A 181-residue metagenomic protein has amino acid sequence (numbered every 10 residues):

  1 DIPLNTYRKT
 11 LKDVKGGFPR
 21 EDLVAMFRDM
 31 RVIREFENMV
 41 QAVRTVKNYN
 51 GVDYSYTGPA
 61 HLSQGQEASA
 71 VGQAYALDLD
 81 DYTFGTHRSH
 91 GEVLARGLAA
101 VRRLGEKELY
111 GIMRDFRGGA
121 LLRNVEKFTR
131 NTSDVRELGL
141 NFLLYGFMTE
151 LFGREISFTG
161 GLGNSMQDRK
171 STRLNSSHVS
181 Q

Functional and structural regions predicted by a protein language model:
D1-E21: Charged, compositionally biased N-terminal leader segments and the immediate start of the first structured element
L4-Y7, F36-N38, A42-V46: Short alpha-helical hairpin
V14-F18, R28, R136: A general boundary/transition motif marking the beginning of the first structured unit of a protein
E21-Q41: Conserved oxyanion/phosphate-binding beta-strand-loop segments in alpha/beta enzyme cores
A42, V46, G51-S176, S180: Cofactor-binding active-site loop characterized by glycine-rich and histidine/acidic residues
